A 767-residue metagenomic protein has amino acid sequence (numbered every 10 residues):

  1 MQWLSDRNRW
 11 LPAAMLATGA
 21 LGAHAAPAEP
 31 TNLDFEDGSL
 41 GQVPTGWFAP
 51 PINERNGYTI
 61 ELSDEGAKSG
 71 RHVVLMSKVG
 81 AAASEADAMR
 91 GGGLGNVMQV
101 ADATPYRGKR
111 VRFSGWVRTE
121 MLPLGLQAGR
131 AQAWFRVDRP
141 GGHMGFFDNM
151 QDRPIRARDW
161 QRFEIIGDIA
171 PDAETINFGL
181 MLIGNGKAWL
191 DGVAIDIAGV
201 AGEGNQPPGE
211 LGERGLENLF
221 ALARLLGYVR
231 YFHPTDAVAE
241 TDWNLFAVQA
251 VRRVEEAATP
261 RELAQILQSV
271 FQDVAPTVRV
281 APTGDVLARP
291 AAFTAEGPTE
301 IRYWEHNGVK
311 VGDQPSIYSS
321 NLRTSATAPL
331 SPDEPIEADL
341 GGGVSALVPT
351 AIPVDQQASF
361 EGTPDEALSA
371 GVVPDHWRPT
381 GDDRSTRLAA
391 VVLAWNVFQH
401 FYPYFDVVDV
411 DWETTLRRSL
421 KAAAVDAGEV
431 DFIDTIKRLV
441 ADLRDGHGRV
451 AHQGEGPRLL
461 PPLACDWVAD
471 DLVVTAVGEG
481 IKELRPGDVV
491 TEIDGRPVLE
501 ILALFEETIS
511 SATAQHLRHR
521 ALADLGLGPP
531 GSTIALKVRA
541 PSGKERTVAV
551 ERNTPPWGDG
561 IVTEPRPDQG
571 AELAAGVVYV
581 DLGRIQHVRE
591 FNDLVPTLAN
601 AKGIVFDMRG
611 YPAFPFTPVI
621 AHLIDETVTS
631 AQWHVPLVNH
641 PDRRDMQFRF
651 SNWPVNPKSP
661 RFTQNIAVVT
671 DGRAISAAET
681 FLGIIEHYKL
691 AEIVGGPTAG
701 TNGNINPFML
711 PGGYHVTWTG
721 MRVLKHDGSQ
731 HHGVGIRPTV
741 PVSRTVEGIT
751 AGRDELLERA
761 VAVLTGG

Functional and structural regions predicted by a protein language model:
M1-A14: Bacterial N-terminal signal peptides that target proteins for export
P12-G22: Bacterial N-terminal signal peptides
A26-N205: Extracellular and organelle-lumenal recognition/adhesion modules and their flexible linkers in secreted
G202-N205, A288-L368, R485-A601, D625 (+3 more regions): C-terminal, low-ordered peptide segments at domain boundaries
N205-P207, R214-G215, V229-D242, R252-A258 (+8 more regions): Cleft-lining beta-strand/loop regions that shape enzyme active-site pockets
P353-V407, V474-T475, I493: Structured, charged N-terminal subsegments at the starts of enzyme catalytic cores and at intra-chain domain/subunit
T386, V392, T475-V489, L499-E500: PDZ/PDZ-like domain micro-motif
I433-G480, P565-E572: PDZ/PDZ-like peptide-tail recognition elements
